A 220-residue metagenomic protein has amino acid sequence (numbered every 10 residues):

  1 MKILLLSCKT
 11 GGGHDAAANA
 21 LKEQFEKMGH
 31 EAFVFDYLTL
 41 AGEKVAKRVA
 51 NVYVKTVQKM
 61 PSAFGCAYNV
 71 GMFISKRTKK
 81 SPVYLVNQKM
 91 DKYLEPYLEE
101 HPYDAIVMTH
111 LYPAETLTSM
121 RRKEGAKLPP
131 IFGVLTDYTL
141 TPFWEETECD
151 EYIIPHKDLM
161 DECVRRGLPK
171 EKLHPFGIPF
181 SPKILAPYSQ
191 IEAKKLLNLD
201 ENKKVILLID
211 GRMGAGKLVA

Functional and structural regions predicted by a protein language model:
M1-L4: Extreme N-terminal starter segment of soluble prokaryotic enzymes
L6-C8, F35, M108, V134 (+1 more regions): Short hydrophobic segments within beta-strands
T10, Y37-G42, P179-P182, G211-M213: Glycine-rich beta-alpha junction loops
G12, A17, V70-G167, K172-P175: Active-site and donor-binding regions of nucleotide-sugar-utilizing enzymes
A16, K204, R212-A220: A conserved mid-protein helix/loop that constitutes part of the nucleotide-sugar donor-binding site
A20-E95: Conserved N-terminal ligand/cofactor-binding loop architecture of enzyme catalytic domains
N87-Q88, G133-V134, A186, Q190 (+1 more regions): A conditional alpha-helix N-cap/helix-loop micro-motif detector
D150-R212: A nucleotide-sugar donor-handling region in carbohydrate enzymes
